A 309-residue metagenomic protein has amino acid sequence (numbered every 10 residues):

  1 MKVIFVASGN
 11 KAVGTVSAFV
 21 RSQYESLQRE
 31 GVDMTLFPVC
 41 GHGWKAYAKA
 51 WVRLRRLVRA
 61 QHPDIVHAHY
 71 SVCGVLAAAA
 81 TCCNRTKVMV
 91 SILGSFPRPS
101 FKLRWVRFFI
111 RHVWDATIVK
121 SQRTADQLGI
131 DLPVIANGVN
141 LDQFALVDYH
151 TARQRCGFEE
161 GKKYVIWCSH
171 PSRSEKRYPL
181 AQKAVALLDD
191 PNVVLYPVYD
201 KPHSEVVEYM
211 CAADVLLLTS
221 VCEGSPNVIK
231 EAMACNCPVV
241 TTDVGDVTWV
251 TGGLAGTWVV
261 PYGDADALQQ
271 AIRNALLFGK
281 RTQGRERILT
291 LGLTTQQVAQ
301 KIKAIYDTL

Functional and structural regions predicted by a protein language model:
A68-G74, I92: Short His-centered aromatic/hydrophobic patch
V139-R155, L309: Acidic anion/phosphate-binding donor-loop and adjacent secondary structure in glycosyltransferase catalytic cores
F158-K176, Q182-V185: Conserved donor-binding/catalytic core segment of Leloir-type glycosyltransferases
E208-A213: Short alpha-helical donor nucleotide-sugar binding micro-motif in glycosyltransferases
V221: Aromatic "clamp/platform" in nucleotide-sugar-dependent glycosyltransferases that forms part of the donor/acceptor
P238-T241: Short hydrophobic beta-strand element within catalytic cores of glycosyltransferases and related nucleotide-activated
G253-A265, R273-G279: Conserved acidic donor-binding segment of nucleotide-sugar-dependent glycosyltransferases
G279-T308: A charged, aromatic-enriched C-terminal amphipathic alpha-helix characteristic of glycosyltransferases across folds
